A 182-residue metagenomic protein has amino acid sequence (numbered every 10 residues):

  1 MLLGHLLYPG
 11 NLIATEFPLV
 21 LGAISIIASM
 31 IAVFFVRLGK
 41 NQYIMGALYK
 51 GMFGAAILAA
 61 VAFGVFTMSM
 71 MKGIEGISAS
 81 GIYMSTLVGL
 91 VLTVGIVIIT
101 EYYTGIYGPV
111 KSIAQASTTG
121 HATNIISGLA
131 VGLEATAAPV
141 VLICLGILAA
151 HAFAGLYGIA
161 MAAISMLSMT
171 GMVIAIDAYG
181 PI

Functional and structural regions predicted by a protein language model:
M1-I182: Hydrophobic packing and interface segments
